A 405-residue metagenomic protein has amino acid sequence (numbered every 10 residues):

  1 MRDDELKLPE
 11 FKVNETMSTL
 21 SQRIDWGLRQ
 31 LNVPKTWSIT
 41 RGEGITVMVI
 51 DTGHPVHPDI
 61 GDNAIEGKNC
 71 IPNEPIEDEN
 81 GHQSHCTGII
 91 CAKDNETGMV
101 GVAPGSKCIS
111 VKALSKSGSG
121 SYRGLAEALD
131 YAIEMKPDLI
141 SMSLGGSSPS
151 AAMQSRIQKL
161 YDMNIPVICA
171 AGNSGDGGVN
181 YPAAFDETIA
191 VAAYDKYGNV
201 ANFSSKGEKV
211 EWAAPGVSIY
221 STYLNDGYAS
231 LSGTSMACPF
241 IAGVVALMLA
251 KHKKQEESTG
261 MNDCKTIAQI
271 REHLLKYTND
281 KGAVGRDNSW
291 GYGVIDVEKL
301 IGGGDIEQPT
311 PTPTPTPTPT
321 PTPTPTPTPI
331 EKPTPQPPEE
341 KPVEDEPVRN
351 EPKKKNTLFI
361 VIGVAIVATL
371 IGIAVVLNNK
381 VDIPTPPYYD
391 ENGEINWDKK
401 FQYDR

Functional and structural regions predicted by a protein language model:
L6-K107, E127, A283-R286: Active-site core segment of subtilase-fold serine proteases
G53-V56, I60, E96, L114-S115 (+3 more regions): Acidic glycine-/aspartate-rich tracts in secreted/extracellular proteins
I71, I109, P166-C169, A190 (+2 more regions): Structural detector of well-ordered beta-strand residues that form the stable sheet scaffold of enzyme domains
T87-I90, I109-L114, L139, G216-W290: Hydrolase catalytic cores
A113-E187, Y197-N199, D226-P239, V284-S289 (+2 more regions): Substrate-binding/access-modulating region of protease and related hydrolase catalytic domains
P137-S141, A151, M163, T188-A190 (+3 more regions): C-terminal subdomain of the subtilisin-like protease fold in secreted/lumenal serine endopeptidases
F185-A190, K209: Glycine-enriched alpha-helix->loop->beta-strand junction motifs that scaffold or abut catalytic
N356-K380: Single-pass alpha-helical membrane anchors
